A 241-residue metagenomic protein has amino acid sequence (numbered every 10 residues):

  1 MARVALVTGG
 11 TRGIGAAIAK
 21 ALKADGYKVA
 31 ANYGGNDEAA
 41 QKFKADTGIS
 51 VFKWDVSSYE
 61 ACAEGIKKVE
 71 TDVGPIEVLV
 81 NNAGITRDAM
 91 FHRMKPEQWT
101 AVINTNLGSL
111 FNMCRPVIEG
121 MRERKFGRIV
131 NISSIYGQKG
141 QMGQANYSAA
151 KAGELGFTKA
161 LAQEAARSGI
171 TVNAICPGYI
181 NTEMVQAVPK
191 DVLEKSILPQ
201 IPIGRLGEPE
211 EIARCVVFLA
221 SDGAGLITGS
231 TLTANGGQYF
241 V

Functional and structural regions predicted by a protein language model:
T11-R12: Conserved glycine-rich cofactor-binding loop
M90-F91, K95-I103, V185, I197: Substrate-binding pocket helix/loop in short-chain dehydrogenase/reductase
C114, A150, T158: Active-site helix of classical SDR
E119, Q163-E164, G225: Alpha-helical segment proximal to the catalytic Tyr-Lys
S134: Residue(s) in the substrate-gating loop at a strand-loop-helix junction that position the organic substrate next
A166, T171, I227-G229, N235: Short, small/polar-rich loop/turn modules that mediate ligand/substrate recognition or access, typified
I201-I212, G223: A conserved structural motif in NAD(P)-dependent oxidoreductases
